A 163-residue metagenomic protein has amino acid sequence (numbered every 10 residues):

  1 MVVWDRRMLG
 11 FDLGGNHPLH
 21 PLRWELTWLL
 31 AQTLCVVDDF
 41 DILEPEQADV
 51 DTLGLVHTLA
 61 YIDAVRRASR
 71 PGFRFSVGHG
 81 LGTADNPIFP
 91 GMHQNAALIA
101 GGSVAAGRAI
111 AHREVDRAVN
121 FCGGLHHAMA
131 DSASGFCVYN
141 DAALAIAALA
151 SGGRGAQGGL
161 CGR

Functional and structural regions predicted by a protein language model:
M1-R163: HDAC/HDAC-like amidohydrolase catalytic core signature
